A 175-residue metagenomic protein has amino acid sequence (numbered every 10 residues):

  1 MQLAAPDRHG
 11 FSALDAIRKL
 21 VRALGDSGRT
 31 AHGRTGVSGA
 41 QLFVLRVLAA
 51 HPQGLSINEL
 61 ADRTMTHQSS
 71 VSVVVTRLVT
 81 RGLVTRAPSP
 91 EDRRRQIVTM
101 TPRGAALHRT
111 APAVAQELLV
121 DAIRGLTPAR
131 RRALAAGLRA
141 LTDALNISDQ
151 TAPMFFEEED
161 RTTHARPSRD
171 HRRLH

Functional and structural regions predicted by a protein language model:
M1-A5, A129-H175: C-terminal regulatory/oligomerization modules of transcriptional regulators
M1-G39, T163, P167-H175: N-terminal leader segment of winged-helix/HTH proteins
H9-S12, S70, T99, A133: Alpha-helical initiation/capping and key positions within long helical/coiled-coil segments
G10-H32, H108-L126, L134-L145, D149: Hydrophobic alpha-helical core bundles mediating ligand binding, dimerization, or RNAP-core interactions
A13-A16, A23, Q41-V47, S70 (+2 more regions): Residue-level recognition of specific faces of alpha-helices
D26-H67, R81, P153-F155: N-terminal helix-turn-helix DNA-binding core of bacterial DNA-binding proteins
I57-N58, S69, T76, Q96: Residues within helix-turn-helix
T76-A136: Charged, amphipathic alpha-helical coiled-coil/dimerization segments
